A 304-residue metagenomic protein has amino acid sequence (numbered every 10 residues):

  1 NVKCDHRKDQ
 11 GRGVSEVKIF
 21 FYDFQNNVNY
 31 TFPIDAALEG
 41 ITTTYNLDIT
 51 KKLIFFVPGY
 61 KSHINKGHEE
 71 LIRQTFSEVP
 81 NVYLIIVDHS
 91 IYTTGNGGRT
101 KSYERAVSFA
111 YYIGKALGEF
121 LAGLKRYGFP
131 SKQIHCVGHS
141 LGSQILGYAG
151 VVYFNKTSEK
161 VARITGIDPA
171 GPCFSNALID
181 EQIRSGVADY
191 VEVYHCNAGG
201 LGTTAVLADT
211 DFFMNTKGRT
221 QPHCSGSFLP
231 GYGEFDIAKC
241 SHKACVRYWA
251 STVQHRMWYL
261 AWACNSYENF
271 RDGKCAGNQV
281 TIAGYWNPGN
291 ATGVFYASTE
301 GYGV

Functional and structural regions predicted by a protein language model:
N1-K101, R105-F109, G118-S131, T157-E159 (+3 more regions): Flexible, membrane-associating and regulatory peripheral segments of lipid-active enzymes
F56, V191-Y194: Short beta-strand/loop motif that positions the catalytic acidic residue of the alpha/beta-hydrolase fold
P58, C136-Y148: Glycine-rich nucleophile elbow surrounding the catalytic serine of serine-hydrolase chemistry
G128-S140, I164: Alpha/beta-hydrolase fold nucleophile elbow
G142, N176-D180: Short beta-alpha junctions and helix-cap segments that line functional grooves
L146, G186, V193-N197: Metzincin-family zinc-dependent endopeptidase catalytic domain
A162-C173, H195-G199, K217: Active-site nucleophile loop of the alpha/beta-hydrolase fold
